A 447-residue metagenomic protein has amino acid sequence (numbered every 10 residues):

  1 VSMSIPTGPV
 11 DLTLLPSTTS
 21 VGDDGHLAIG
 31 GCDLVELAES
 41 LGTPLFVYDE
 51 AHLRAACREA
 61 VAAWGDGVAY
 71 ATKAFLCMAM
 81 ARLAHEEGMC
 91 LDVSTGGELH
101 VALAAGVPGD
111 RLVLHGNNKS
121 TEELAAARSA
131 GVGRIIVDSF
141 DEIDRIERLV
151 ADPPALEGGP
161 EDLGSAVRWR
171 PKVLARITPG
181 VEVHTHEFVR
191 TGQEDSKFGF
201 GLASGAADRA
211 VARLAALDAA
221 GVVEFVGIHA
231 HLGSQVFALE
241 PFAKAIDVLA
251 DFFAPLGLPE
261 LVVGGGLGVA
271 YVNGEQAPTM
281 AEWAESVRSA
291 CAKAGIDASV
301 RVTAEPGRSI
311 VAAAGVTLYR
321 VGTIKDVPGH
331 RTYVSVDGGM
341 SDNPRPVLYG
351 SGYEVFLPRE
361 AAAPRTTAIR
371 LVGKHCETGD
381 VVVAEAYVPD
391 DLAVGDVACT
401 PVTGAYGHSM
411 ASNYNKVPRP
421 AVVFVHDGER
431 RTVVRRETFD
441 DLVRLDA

Functional and structural regions predicted by a protein language model:
V1-I135, F140-K172, L217-E224, V425-A447: A charged N-terminal "starter" segment
S2-P9, D162-A166, P179-K325, V388 (+2 more regions): Active-site loop/helix belt of alpha/beta enzymes
D33, L37, D49-H52, A56 (+20 more regions): General structural feature for long, well-ordered alpha-helical segments within catalytic domains of soluble enzymes
H52, K73-C77, S94-E98, N117-K119 (+7 more regions): Active-site beta-loop-alpha junctions enriched in small/polar residues
A81, A104, L124-S129, I146-L149 (+6 more regions): Short acidic, glycine/serine/threonine-rich loops at helix termini
L91-D92, L112, I135, I228 (+3 more regions): Hydrophobic residues within beta-strands of alpha/beta enzymes
R134, K172, E260, R301 (+1 more regions): Hydrophobic "anchor" residues on beta-strands that sit immediately upstream of conserved functional sites
S299-A447: Charged (often Lys/Glu-rich) extended helix/loop segments that serve as interaction or gating elements
